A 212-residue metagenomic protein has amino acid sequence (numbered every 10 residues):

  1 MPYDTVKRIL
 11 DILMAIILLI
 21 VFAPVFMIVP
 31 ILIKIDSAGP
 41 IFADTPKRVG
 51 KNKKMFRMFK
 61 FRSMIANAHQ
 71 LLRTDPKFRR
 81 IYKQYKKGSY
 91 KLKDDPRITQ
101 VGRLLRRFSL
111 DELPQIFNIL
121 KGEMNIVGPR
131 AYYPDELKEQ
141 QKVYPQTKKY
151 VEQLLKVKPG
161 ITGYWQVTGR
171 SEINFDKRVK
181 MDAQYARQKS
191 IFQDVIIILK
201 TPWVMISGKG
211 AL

Functional and structural regions predicted by a protein language model:
M1-Q70, R187-L212: A hydrophobic, helix-centered structural microdomain
I9, L13, L113, L120: Active-site His/Glu-centered metal-binding helix of metallohydrolases
I12-L13, P96-I98, V179-D182: Flexible glycine/proline-enriched surface loops and loop-helix/loop-strand junctions
I41, P114-L212: Hydrophobic structural segments characteristic of membrane proteins
I41-P96, T162-D176: Short, glycine-rich, amphipathic interfacial segments at transmembrane boundaries or analogous
K93-P96, F108-D111, S190: Residue-level signal for the nucleotide or nucleotide-sugar donor/cofactor binding architecture
L104-N118: Short acidic-aromatic low-complexity motifs
